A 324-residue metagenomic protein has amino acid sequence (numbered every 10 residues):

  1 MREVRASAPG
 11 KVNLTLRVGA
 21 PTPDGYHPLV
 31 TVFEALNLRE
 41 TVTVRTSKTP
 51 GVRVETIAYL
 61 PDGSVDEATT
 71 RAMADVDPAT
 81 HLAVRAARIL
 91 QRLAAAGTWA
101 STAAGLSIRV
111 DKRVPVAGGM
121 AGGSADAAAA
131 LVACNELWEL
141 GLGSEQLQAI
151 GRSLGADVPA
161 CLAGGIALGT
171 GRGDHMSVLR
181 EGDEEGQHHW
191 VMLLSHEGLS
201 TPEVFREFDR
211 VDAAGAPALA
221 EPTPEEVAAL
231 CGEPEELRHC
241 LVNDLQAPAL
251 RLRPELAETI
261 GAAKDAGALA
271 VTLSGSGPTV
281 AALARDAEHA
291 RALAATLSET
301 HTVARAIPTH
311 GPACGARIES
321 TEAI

Functional and structural regions predicted by a protein language model:
M1-V116, E136, L140, S144 (+4 more regions): ATP-binding N-lobe of GHMP and related small-molecule kinases
L14, V42-V44, A83, G123 (+5 more regions): Residue-level signal for inorganic ion chemistry
G118-E145, A160-L162: DPxDG-like acidic metal-binding loop motif
L142-E145, A149-R152, A163-V178: Acidic/histidine-rich catalytic neighborhood of metal-dependent amide-processing enzymes
G143-L154, I260, R291-A295: Short, well-structured alpha-helical segments that form the helix of a local strand-helix-strand
L168-A270, R285-R291, A295, I307-I324: Conserved, helical-rich catalytic subdomain that frames metal- and/or nucleotide-binding sites in enzyme alpha/beta
L273-R285: N-terminal pre-core extensions flanking Radical SAM catalytic domains
